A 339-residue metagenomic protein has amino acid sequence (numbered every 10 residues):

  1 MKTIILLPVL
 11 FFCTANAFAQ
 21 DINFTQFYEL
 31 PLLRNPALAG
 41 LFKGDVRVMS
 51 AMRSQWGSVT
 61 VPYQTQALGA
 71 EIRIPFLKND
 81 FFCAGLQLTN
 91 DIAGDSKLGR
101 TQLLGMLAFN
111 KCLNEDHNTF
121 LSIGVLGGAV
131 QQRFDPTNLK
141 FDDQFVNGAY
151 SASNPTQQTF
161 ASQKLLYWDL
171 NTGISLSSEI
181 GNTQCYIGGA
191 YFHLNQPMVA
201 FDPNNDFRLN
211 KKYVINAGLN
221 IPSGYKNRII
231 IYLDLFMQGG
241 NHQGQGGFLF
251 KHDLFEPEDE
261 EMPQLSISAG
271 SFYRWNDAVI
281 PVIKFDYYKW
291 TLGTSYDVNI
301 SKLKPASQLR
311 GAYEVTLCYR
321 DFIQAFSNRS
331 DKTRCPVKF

Functional and structural regions predicted by a protein language model:
M1-I4, E29: Residue-level detector of alpha-helical transmembrane segments in integral membrane proteins
T3-C13: Sec-dependent N-terminal signal peptides
A15-A19: Sec/Tat signal peptide C-region and signal peptidase I cleavage site
Q20-F339: Subset of outer-membrane beta-barrel
